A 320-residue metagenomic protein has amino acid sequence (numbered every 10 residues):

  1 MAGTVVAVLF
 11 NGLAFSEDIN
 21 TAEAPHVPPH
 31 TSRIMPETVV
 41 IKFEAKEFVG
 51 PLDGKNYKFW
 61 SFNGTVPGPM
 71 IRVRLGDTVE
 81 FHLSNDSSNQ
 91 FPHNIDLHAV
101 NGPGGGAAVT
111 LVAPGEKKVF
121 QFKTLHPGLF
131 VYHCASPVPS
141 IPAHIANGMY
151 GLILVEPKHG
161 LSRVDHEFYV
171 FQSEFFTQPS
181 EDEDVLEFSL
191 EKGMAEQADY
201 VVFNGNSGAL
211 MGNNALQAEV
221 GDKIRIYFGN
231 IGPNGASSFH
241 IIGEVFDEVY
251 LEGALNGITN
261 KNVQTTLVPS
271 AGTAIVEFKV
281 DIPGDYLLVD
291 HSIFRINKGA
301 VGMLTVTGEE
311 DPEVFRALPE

Functional and structural regions predicted by a protein language model:
F15-H93, L97-G104, V109, P114-V119 (+5 more regions): N-terminal, post-signal-peptide metal-ligating segments of extracellular/periplasmic oxidoreductases, dominated by
G76-D77, E116, T124-F130, E219-D222 (+2 more regions): Short tyrosine-centred short linear motifs in exposed loops/low-complexity segments
S84-D86, A135-P139, G229-I231, H291-R295: Beta-strand-rich extracellular modules
H93-D96, T110-S162: Secretory/export targeting leaders with adjacent low-complexity proregions
N94-L97, G128-A135, D281-R295: Short, surface-exposed ligand- or partner-binding patches at beta-edge/loop junctions that are enriched in aromatics
G105, A236-E320: Active-site pocket scaffolds in enzymes
L125, L129-V131, G160-A195, R225: Conserved, well-structured core segments that form or line functional sites
